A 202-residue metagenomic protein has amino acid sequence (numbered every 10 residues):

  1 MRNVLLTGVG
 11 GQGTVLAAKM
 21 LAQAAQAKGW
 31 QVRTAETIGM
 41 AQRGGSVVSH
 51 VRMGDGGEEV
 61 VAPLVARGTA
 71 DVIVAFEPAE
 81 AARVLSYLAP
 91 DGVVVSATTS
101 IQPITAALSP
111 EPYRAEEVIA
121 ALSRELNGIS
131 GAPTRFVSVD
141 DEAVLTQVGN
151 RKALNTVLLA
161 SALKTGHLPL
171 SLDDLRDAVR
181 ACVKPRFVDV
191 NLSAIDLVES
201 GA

Functional and structural regions predicted by a protein language model:
M1-A202: Active-site cofactor/cluster-binding pocket
